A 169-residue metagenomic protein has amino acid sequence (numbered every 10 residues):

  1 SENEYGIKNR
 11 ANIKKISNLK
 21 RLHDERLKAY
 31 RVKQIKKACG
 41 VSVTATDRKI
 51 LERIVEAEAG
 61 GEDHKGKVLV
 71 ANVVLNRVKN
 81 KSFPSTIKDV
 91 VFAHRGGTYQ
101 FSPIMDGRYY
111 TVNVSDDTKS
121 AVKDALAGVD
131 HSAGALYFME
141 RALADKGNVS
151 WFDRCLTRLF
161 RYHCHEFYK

Functional and structural regions predicted by a protein language model:
S1-V41: N-terminal secretory targeting signals
K28-K169: Bacterial extracytoplasmic/cell-wall-associated proteins, especially those involved in peptidoglycan
